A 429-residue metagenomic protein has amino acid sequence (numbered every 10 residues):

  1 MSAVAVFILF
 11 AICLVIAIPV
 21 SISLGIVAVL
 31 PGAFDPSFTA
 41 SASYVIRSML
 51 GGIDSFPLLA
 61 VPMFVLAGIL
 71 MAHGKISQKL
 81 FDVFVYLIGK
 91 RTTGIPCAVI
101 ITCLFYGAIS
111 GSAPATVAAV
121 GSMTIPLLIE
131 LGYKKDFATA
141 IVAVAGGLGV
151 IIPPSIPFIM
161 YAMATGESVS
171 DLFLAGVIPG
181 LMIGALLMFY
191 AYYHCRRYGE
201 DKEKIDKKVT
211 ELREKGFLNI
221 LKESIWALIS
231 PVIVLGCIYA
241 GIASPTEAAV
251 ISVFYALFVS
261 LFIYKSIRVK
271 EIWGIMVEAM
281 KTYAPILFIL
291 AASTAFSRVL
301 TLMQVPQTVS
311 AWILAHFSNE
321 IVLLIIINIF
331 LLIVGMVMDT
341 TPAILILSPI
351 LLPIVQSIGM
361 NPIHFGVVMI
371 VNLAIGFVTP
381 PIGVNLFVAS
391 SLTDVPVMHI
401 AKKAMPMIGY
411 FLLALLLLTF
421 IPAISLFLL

Functional and structural regions predicted by a protein language model:
M1-L429: Alpha-helical transmembrane segments of multi-pass membrane transport proteins
